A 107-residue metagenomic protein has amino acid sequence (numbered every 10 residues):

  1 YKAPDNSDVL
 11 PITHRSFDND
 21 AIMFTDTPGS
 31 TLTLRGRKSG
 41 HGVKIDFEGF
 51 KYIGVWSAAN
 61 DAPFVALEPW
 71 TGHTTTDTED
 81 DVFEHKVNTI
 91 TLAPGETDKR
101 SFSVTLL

Functional and structural regions predicted by a protein language model:
Y1-E48: Active-site/ligand-binding surface loops and adjacent short beta/alpha elements that line catalytic pockets across
N6, F17, I22, T27 (+5 more regions): Short capping/connector residues at structural and topological boundaries
R35-D80: Glycine-rich active-site loops that engage anionic ligands at enzyme catalytic sites
V82-V87: Short alpha-helix capping/helix-loop boundary micro-motifs
I90-L106: Short Pro-Gly-centered flexible turn/kink motifs
